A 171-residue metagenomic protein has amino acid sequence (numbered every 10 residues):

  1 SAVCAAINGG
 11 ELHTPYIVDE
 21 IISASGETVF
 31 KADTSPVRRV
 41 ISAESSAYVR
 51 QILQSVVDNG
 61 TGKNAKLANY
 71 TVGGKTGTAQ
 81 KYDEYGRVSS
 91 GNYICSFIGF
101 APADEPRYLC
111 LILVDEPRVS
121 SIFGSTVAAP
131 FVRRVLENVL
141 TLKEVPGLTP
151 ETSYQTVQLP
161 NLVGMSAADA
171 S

Functional and structural regions predicted by a protein language model:
S1-V37, L53-E144: Active-site beta-strand/loop architecture of penicillin-binding DD-peptidases
E27, V40, S46: Extended, non-catalytic substrate-recognition/exosite surfaces adjacent to catalytic cores, especially in enzymes
S45, A128-F131, S166: Helical mechanochemical/support elements of P-loop NTPase systems and associated helical scaffolds
T149-S171: Glycine-rich loop/hinge motif
